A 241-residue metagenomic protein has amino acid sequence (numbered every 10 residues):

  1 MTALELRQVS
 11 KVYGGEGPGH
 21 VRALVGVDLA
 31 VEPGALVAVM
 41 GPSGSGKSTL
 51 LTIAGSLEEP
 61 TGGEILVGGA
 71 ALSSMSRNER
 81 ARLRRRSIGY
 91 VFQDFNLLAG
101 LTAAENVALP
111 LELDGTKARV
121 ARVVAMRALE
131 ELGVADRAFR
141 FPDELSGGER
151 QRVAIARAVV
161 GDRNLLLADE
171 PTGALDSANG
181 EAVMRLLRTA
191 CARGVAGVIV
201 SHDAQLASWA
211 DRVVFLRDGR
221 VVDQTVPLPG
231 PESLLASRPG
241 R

Functional and structural regions predicted by a protein language model:
T2-R212, L216: ABC family nucleotide-binding domain
R220-R241: Conserved beta-strand-loop-alpha-helix hinge in the C-terminal portion of ABC ATPase nucleotide-binding domains
